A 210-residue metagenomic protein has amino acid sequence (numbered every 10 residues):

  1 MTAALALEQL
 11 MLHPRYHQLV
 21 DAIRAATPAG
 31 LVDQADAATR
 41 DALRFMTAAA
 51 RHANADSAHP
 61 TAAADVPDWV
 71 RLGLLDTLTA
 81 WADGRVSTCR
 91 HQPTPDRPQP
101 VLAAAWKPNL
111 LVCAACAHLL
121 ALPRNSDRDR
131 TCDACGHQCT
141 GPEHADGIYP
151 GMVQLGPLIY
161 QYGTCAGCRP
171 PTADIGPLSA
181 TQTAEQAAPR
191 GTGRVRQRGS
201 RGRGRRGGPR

Functional and structural regions predicted by a protein language model:
M1-L110: N-terminal alpha-helical interaction blocks
A64, D68-W69, L158, P171-D174: Non-catalytic recognition/regulatory regions in large multidomain proteins
D83-A105, R128-L158: Short recognition patches in nucleic-acid-associated and regulatory proteins
W106-L119, P157-P171: Cysteine-rich micro-motifs
A117, A121-D129: Cytoplasmic membrane-interface regions of multi-pass membrane proteins
L120-P123, P142, I175: Alpha-solenoid repeat scaffolds
D127-T131, C139, D174-V195: Polybasic, low-complexity binding patches
T192-R210: Short Lys/Arg-rich cationic patches that frequently serve as NLS/NoLS or arginine-rich RNA/DNA-binding motifs
